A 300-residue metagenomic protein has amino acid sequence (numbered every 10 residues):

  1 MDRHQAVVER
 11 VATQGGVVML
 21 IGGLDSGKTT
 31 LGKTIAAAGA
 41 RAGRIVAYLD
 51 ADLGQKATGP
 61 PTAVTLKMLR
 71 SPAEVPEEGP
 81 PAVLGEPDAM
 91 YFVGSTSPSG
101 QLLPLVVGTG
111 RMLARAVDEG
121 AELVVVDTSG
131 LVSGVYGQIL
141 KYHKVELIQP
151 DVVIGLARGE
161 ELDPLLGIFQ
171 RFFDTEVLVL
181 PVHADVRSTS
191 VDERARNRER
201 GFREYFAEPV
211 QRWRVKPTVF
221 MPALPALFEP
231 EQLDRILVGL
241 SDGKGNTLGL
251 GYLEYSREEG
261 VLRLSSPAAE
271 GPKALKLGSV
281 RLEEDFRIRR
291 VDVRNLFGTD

Functional and structural regions predicted by a protein language model:
M1-G16, L20, A38, R44 (+2 more regions): Preference for solvent-exposed, low-hydrophobicity sequence contexts
D2-I21, A42-G43, A47-V124, V132: Nucleotide-state-sensitive switch-loop elements of NTP-binding domains
L24: The conserved Walker
K28: Conserved lysine of the Walker
L31, I35: Hydrophobic positions on the alpha1 helix immediately C-terminal to the Walker A/P-loop
M68-A73, L147, T175-E176: Short, structured secondary-structure boundary patches
R115-T175: Phosphate/Mg2+-binding loops and adjacent switch elements in nucleotide/diphosphate-handling enzyme cores
